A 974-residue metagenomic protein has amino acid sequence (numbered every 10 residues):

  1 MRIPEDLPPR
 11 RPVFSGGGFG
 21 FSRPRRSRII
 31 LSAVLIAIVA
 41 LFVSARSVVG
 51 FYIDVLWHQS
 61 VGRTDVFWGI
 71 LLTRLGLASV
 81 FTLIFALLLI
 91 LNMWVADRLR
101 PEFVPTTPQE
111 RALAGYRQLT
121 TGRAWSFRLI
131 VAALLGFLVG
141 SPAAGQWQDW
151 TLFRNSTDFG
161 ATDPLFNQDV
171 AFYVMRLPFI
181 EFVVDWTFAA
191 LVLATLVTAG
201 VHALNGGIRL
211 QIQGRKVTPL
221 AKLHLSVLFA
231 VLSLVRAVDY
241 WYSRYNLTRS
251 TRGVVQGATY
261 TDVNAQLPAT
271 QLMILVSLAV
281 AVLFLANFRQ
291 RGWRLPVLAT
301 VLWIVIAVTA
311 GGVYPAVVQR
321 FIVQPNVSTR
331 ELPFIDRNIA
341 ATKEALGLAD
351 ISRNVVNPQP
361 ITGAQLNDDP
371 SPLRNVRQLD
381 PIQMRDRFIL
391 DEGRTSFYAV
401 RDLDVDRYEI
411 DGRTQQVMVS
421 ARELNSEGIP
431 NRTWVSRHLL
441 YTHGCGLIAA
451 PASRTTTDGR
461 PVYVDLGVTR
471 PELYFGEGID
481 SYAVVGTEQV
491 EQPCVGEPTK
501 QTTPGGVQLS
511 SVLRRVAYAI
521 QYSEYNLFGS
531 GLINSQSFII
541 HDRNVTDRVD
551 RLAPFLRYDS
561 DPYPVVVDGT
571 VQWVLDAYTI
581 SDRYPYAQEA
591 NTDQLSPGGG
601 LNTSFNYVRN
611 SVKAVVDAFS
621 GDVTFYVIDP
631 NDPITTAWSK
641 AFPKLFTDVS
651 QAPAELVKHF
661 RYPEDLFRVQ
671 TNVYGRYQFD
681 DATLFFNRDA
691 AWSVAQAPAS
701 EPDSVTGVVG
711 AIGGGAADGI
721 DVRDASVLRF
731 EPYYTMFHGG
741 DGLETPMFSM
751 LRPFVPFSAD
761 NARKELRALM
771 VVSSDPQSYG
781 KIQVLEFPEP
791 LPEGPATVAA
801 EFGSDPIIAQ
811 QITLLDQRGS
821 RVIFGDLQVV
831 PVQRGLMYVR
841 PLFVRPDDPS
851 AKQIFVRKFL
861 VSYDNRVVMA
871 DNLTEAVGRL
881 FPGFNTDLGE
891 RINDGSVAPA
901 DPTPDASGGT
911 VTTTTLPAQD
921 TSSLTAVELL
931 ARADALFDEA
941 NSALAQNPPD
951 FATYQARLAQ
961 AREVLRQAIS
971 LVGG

Functional and structural regions predicted by a protein language model:
I3-P4, P9-S27, V34-G974: Soluble extracytoplasmic regions of secretory-pathway and membrane proteins
